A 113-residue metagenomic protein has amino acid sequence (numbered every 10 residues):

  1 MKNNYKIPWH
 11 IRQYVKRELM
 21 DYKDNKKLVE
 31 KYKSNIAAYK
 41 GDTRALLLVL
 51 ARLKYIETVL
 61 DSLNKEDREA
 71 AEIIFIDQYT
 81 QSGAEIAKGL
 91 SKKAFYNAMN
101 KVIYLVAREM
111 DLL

Functional and structural regions predicted by a protein language model:
M1-S62, M110-L113: N-terminal interaction/assembly modules
A70-A71: A short pre-motif secondary-structure segment
D77-A94: Helix-turn-helix DNA-binding module
G89-L112: DNA-recognition helix of helix-turn-helix
